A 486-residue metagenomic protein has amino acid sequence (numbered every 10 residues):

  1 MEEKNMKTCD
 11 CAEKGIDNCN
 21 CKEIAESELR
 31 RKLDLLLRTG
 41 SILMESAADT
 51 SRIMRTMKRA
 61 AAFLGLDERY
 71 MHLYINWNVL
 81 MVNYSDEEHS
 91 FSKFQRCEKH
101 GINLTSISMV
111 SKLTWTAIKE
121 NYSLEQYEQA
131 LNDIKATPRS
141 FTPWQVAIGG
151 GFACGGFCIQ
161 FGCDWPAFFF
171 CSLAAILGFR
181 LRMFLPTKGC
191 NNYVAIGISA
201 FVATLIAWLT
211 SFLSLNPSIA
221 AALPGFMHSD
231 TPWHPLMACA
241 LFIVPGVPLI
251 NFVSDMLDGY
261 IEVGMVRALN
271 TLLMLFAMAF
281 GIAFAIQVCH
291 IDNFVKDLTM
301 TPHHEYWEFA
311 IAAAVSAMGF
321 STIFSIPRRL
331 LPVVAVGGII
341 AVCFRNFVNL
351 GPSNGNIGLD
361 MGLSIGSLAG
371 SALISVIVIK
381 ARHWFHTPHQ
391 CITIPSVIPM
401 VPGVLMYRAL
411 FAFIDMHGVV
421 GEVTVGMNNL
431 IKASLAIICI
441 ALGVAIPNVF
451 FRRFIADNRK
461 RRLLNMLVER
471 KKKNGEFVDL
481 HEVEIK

Functional and structural regions predicted by a protein language model:
M1-Q129, D133-K135: Soluble N-terminal domains of membrane-associated systems
R139-I219, S229-N251, R328: Core alpha-helical transmembrane segments of integral membrane proteins
A147-I148, F168-L173, V194-I198, M237 (+9 more regions): Hydrophobic alpha-helical transmembrane segments
G150-G151, I159, C171-N191, A195-T204 (+2 more regions): Conserved mixed alpha/beta catalytic, RNA-binding, or beta-rich assembly cores of soluble enzyme, regulatory
Q160-A174, T231-P245, D297-A312, L359-A372 (+1 more regions): Structural signature of hydrophobic alpha-helical transmembrane segments
I196-T210, N270-F280, A335-N349, P395-R408: Small-residue-rich segments of transmembrane alpha-helices in multi-pass membrane proteins, especially helix faces
A221-F226, P235-A240, N251-L275, F347-K486: C-terminal transmembrane helix-loop-helix hairpin of multi-pass membrane proteins
F242-I250, N270-N356: Generic multipass alpha-helical transmembrane bundles of integral membrane proteins
